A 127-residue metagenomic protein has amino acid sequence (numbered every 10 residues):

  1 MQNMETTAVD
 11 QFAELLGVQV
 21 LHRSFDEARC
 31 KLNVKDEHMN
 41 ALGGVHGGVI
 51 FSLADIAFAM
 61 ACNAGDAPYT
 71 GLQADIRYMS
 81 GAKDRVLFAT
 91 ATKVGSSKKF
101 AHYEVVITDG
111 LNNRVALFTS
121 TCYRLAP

Functional and structural regions predicted by a protein language model:
M1-P127: Terminal targeting signals and extreme-terminal segments of soluble enzymes
